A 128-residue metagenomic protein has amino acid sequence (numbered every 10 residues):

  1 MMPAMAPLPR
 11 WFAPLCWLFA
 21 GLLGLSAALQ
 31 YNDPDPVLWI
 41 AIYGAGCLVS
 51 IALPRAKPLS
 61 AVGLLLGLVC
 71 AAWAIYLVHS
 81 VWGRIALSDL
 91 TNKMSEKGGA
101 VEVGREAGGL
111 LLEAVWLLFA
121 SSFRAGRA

Functional and structural regions predicted by a protein language model:
M1-A4: Short, Lys/Arg-enriched N-terminal segments with co-localized hydrophobic residues within the first ~10-30 amino acids
A6-A128: Domain-scale activation on soluble regions of proteins
